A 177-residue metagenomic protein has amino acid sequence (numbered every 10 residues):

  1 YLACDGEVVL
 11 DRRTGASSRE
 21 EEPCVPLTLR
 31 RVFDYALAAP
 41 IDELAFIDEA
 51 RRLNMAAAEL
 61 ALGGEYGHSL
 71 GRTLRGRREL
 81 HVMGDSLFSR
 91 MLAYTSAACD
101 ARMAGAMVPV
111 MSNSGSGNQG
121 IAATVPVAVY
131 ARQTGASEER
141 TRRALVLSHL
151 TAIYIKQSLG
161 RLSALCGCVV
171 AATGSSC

Functional and structural regions predicted by a protein language model:
Y1-G105: Signature of multi-pass transmembrane helix bundles
E79, N113, V127-A131: Inter-domain interface/hinge segments
S96, D100, V127-A128, H149 (+1 more regions): Amphipathic, well-packed alpha-helical segments that form the structural scaffold of globular domains
A101-S112, I153-L162: Glycine/charged-rich beta-loop-alpha catalytic/anionic-binding loops adjacent to active sites
M107-V125, G167-V170: Conserved phosphate/anionic-ligand binding catalytic regions in large, soluble enzymes, centered on
Q119-E138, C177: Alpha-helical support elements that line or immediately flank enzyme active sites and cofactor-binding pockets
R140-C177: A structural-propensity feature for long, helix-poor, extended segments
